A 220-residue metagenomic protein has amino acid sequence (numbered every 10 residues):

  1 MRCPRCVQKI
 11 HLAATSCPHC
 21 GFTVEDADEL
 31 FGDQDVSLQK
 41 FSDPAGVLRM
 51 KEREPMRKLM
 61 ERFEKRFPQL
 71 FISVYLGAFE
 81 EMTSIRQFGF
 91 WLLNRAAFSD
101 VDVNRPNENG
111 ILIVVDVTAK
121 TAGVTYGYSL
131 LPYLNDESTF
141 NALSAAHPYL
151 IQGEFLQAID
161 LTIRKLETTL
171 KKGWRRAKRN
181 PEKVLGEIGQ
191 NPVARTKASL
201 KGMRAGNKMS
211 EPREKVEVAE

Functional and structural regions predicted by a protein language model:
P4-V7, T15-P212, E217-A219: Folded, non-transmembrane soluble domains that reside on the lumenal/extracytoplasmic side of membranes
